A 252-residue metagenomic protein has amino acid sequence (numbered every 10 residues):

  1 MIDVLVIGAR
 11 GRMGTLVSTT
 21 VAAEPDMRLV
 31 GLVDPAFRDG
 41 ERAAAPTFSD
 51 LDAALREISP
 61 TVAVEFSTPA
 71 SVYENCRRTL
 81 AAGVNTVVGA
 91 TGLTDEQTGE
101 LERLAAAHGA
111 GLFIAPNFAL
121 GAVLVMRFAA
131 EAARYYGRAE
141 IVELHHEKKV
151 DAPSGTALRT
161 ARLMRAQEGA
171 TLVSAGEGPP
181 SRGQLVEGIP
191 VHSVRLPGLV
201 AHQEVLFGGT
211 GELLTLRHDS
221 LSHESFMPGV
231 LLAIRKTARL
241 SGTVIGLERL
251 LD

Functional and structural regions predicted by a protein language model:
D3-E57, G137-D252: C-terminal substrate-binding/catalytic lobe of Rossmann-fold NAD(P)-dependent oxidoreductases
F48, V87, G111-F113: Structural detector of well-ordered beta-strand residues that form the stable sheet scaffold of enzyme domains
I58-A81, G92-Q97: Beta-loop-alpha module in the N-terminal Rossmann-like domain of NAD(P)-dependent dehydrogenases, especially those
V72, T98-L101, V125-A129, A157 (+3 more regions): A general structural signal for well-ordered alpha-helical segments in protein cores
E74-R77, A90-L112, V123, F128-E131: Rossmann-fold NAD(P)-binding glycine/threonine-rich loop
A82-N85, H108-A110: A short helix->loop->beta-strand "cap" motif at the edges of active sites that frequently abuts
H108-R138, V142-R159: Rossmann-fold dinucleotide-binding core
